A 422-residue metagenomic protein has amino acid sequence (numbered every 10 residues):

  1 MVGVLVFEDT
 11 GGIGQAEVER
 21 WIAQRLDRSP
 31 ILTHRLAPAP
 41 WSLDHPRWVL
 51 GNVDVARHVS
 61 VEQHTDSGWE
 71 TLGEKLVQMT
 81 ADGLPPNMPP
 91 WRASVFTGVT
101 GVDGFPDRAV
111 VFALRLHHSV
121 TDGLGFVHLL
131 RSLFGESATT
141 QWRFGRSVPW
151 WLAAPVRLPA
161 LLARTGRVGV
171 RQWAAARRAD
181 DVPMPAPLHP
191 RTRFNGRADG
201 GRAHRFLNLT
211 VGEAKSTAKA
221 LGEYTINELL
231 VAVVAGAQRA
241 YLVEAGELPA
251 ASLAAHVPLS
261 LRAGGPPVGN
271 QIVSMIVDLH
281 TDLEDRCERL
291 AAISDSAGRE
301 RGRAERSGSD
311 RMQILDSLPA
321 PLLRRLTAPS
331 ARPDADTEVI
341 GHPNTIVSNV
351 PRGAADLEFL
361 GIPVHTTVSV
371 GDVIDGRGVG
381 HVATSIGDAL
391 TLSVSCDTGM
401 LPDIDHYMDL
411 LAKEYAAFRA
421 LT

Functional and structural regions predicted by a protein language model:
V4-Q15, A23-R28, H34-R377, A383-A389 (+3 more regions): Soluble acyl-CoA-dependent acyltransferase catalytic core bearing the H(X)4D motif
